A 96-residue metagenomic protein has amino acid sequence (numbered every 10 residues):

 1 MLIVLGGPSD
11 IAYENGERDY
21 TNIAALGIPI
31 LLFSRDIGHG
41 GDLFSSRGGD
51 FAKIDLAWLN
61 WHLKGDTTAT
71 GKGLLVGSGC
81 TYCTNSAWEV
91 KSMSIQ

Functional and structural regions predicted by a protein language model:
M1-D66: Active-site-adjacent alpha-helix of alpha/beta-hydrolase-fold enzymes
G48-Q96: Catalytic active-site module of serine/aspartate enzymes centered on a nucleophile-bearing elbow/loop
